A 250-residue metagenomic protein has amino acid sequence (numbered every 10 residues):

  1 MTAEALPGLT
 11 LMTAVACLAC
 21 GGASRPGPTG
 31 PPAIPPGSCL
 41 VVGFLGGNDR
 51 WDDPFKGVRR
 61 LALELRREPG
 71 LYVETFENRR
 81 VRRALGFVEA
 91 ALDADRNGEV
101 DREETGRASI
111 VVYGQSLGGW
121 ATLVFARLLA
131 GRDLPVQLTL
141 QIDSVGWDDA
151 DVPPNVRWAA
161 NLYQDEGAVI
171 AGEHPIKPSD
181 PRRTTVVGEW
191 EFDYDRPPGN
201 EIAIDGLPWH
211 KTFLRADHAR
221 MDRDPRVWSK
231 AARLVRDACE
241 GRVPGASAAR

Functional and structural regions predicted by a protein language model:
M1-T10: Bacterial N-terminal signal peptides that target proteins for export
C20-A23: N-terminal Sec signal peptide cleavage junction
P31-A108, F213: Active-site catalytic motif of lipid deacylating hydrolases and related acyltransferases
G37, R50-V58, E77, V81 (+4 more regions): Solvent-exposed, acidic/flexible segments
E89-S179: Serine-dependent carboxylesterase/thioesterase catalytic core of lipase-like alpha/beta-hydrolase/SGNH enzymes
A160-R250: C-terminal catalytic-base region of ester-bond hydrolases, centering on the histidine of the charge-relay
